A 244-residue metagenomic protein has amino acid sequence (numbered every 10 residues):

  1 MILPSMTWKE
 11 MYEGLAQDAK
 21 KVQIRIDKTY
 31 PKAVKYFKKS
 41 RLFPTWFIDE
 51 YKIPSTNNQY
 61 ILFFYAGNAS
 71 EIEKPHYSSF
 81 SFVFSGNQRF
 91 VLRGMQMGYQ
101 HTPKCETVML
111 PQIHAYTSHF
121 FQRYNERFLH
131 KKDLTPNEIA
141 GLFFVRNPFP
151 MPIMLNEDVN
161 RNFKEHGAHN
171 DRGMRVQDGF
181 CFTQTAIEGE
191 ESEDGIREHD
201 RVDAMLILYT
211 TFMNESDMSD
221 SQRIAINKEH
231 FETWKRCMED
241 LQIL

Functional and structural regions predicted by a protein language model:
M1-L244: Ribonuclease/tRNase effector modules and their secretory precursors
